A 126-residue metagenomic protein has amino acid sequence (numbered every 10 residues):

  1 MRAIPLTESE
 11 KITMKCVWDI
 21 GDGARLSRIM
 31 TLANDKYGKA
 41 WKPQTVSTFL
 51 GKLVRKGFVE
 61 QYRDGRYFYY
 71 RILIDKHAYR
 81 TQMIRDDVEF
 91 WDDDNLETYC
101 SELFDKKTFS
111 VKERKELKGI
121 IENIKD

Functional and structural regions predicted by a protein language model:
M1-C16, I20-G23, A78, N123-D126: Short alpha-helical segments that sit at the start of domains
G23-A33: Short acidic, hydrophobic short linear motifs in intrinsically disordered regions
T31-W41: Short helix-coil junctions and helix-kink-helix linkers
S47-G51: Short, hydrophobic-biased segments on the C-terminal half of alpha helices that form "recognition helices"
V54-Y62: A short, conserved structural fragment
D64-M83: Short, cationic-aromatic polyanion-contact patches
M83-K125: Amphipathic alpha-helical dimerization/coiled-coil segments that flank or bridge DNA-binding/regulatory modules
